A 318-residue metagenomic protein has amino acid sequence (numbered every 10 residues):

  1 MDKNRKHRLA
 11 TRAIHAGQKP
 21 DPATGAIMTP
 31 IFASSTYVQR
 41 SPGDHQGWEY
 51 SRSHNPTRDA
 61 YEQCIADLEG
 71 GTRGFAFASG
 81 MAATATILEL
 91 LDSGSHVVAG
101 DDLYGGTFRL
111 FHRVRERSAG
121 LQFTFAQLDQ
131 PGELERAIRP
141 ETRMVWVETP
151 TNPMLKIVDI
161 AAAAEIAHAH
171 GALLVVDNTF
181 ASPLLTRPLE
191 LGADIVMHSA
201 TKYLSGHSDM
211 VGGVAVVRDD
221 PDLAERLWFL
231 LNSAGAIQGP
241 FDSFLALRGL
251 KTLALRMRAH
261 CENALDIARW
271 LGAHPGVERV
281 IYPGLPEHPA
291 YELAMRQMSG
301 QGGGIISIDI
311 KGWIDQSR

Functional and structural regions predicted by a protein language model:
D2-N55, Y61-C64: N-terminal "arm"/small-domain region of PLP-dependent enzymes with the aminotransferase-like
D2-R5, F75-G276, I281: Conserved PLP-enzyme active-site core in the AAT-like
A10, I27-T29, M210-V211, G302-G304: A generic structural signal for well-ordered coil/turn residues at beta-strand boundaries that shape enzyme active-site
A10-P20, H198-S199, N232, A264-I267 (+1 more regions): Glycine-rich, charged/polar anion/phosphate-binding loops that engage phosphate groups from diverse ligands
Q18-P20, A33-V38, F180, K202 (+3 more regions): Glycine-rich beta-alpha junction loops
T36-A85, E89-L90, G106-V114: Conserved N-terminal alpha-helix of the aminotransferase class I/II PLP-enzyme fold
Q46, V211, A246-G249, G302-I306: Short amphipathic alpha-helical segments
L265-R318: Conserved small-domain helix->loop->beta segment predominantly found in fold-type I
